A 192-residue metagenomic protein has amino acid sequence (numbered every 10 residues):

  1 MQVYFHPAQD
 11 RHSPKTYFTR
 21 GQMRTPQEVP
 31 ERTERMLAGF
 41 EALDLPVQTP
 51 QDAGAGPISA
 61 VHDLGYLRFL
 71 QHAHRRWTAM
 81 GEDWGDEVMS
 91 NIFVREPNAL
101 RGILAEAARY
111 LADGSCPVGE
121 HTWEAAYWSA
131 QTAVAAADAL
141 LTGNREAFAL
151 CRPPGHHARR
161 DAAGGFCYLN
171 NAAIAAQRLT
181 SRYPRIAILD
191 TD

Functional and structural regions predicted by a protein language model:
M1-L189: HDAC/HDAC-like amidohydrolase catalytic core signature
